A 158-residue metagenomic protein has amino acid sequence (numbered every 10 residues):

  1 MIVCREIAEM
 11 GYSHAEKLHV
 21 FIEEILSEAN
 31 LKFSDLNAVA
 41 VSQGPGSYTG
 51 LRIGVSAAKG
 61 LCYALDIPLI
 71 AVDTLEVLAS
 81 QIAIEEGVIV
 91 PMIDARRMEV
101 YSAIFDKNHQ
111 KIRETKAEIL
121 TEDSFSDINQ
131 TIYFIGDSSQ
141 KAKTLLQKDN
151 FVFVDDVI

Functional and structural regions predicted by a protein language model:
M1, P68-I158: Surface "functional belts" at beta-alpha junctions
M1-Q43: N-terminal beta-alpha supersecondary unit
A15-H19, A58, L75: A general structural signal for well-ordered alpha-helical segments in protein cores
I22, A57-L61, L78-I82: Buried hydrophobic packing segments
I25-A29, A64, I82: Stable alpha-helical structural segments in soluble proteins, enriched in small hydrophobic residues
A38-L69, T74: DPxDG-like acidic metal-binding loop motif
